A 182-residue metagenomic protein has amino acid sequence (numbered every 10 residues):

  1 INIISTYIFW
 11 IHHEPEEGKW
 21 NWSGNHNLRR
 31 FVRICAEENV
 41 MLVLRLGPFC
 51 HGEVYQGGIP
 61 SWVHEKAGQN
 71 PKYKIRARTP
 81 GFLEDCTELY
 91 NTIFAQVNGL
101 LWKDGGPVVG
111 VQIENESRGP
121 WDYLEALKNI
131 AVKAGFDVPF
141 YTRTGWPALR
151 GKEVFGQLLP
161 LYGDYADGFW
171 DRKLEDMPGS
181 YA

Functional and structural regions predicted by a protein language model:
I1-G57, S61, L127-K133: Aromatic-lined substrate-binding rim segments of carbohydrate-active enzymes
L44, P48-D85, N91-A182: Substrate-binding/catalytic cleft of secreted carbohydrate-active enzymes, primarily glycoside hydrolases
